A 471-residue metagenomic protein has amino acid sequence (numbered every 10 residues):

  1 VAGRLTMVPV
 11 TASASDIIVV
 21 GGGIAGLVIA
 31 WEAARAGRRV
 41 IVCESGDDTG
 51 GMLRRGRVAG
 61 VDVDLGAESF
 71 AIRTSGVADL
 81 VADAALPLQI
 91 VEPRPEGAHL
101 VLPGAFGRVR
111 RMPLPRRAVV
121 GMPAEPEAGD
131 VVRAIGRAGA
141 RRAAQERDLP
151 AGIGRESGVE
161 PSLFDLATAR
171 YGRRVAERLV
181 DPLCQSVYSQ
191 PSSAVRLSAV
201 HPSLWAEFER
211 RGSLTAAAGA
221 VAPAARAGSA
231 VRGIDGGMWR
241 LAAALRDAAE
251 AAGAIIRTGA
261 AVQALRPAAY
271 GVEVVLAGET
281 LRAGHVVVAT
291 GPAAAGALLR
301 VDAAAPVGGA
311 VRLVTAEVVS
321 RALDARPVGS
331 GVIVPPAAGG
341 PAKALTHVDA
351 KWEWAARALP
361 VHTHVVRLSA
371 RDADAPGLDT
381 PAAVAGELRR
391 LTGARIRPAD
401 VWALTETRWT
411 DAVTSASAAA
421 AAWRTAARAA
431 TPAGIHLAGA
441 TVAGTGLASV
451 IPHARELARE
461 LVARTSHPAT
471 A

Functional and structural regions predicted by a protein language model:
V1-I17, R35-A36: Extreme N-terminal leader/targeting segments of oxidoreductases
G3-L5, P115-V119, L345-V348, W352-A471: Conserved flavin/dinucleotide-binding core of flavoenzymes
L5, A36, Q263-L378, L391: Mid-domain catalytic core of redox enzymes that form a hydrophobic substrate pocket/lid adjacent to a catalytic redox
S15-V42: N-terminal Rossmann-like FAD-binding beta1-loop-alpha1 element of flavoenzymes
A25, D48, A293: Conserved Rossmann-like nucleotide-cofactor binding loop
A34-V58: Glycine-rich FAD pyrophosphate-binding loop
A59-A151: Dinucleotide-binding Rossmann-like beta1-alpha1 core, especially the glycine-rich loop that anchors the ADP
A143-A264: Active-site/ligand-binding neighborhood in enzyme catalytic cores
